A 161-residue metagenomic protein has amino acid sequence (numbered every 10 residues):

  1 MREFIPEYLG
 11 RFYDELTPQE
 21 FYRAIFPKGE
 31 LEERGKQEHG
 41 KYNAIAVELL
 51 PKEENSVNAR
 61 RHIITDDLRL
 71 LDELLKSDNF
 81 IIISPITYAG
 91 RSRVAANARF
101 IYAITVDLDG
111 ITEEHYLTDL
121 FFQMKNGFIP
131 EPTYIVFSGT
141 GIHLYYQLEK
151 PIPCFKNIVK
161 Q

Functional and structural regions predicted by a protein language model:
M1-A103: DNA replication initiation on ssDNA origins
P85, L108, F137: Pocket-edge structural micro-motifs
A89-A96, F121-G139: Catalytic micro-motifs at enzyme active sites that drive phosphoryl/nucleotidyl and oxygen chemistry
V94-A98, V136, C154-K160: Conserved aromatic-histidine-acidic binding/catalytic patches
I101-L108, L144: Active-site-flanking beta-strand signature of metal-NTP-handling nucleotidyl enzymes and homologous cyclase-like
E114-N126, L148-Q161: Helical (often loop-to-helix) elements that flank the catalytic cores of nucleotide-handling enzymes
I135-K150: Short, conserved phosphate-binding/catalytic loop or strand-edge motifs used in phosphoryl-/nucleotidyl-transfer
